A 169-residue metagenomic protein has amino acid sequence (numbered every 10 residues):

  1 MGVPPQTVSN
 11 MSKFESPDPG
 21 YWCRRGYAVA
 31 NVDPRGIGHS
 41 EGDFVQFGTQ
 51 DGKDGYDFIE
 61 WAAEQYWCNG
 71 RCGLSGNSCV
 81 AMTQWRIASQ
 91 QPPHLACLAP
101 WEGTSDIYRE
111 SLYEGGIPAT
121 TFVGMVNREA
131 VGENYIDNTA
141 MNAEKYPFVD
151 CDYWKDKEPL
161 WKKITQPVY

Functional and structural regions predicted by a protein language model:
M1-Y169: Active-site-proximal cap/loop segments of hydrolase catalytic domains
